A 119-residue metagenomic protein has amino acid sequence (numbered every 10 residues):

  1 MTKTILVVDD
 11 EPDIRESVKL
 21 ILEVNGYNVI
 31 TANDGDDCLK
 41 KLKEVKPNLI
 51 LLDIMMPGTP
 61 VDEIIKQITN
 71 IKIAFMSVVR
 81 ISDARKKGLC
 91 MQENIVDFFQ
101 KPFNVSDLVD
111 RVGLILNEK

Functional and structural regions predicted by a protein language model:
V7-D9, A32, I50: Conserved sequence signature across two-component system core domains
E16-V24: Charged docking surfaces used in two-component/phosphorelay signaling
T31-K40, V61: Helix N-cap/capping motif at the beta->alpha junctions
D53: Active-site residues of response regulator receiver
M56: Receiver (REC) domain active-site loop signature in two-component systems and cognate sites in sensor histidine kinases
D62-E63, R80-F99, S106, D110: Alpha4 helix (beta4-alpha4-beta5 surface) of REC/receiver domains from two-component response regulators
M76-V78: Hydrophobic/aromatic residues positioned on beta-strands within the core alpha/beta folds
L108-K119: Receiver (REC) domain switch/output surface
